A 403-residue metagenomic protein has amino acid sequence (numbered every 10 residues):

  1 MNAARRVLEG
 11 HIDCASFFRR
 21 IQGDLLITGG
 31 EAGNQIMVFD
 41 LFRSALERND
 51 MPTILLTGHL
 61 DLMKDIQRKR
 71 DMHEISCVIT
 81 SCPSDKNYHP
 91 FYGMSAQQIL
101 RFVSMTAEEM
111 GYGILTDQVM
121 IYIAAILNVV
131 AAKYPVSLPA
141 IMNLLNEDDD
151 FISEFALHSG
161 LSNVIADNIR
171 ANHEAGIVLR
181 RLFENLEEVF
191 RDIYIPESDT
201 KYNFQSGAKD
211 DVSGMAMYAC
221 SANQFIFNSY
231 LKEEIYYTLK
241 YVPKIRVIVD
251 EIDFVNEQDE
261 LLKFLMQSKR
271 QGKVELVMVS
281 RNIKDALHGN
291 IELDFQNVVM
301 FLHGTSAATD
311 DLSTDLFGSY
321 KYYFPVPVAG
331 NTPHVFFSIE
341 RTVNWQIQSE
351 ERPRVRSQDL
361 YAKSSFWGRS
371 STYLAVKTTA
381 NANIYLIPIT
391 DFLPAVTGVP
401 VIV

Functional and structural regions predicted by a protein language model:
R5-V274, G289-L293, S365-G368, L374-L386 (+2 more regions): P-loop NTPase motor domains
D259-N383: Conserved ATP-driven motor cores of ASCE-family P-loop NTPases powering translocation/secretion/packaging/pilus
